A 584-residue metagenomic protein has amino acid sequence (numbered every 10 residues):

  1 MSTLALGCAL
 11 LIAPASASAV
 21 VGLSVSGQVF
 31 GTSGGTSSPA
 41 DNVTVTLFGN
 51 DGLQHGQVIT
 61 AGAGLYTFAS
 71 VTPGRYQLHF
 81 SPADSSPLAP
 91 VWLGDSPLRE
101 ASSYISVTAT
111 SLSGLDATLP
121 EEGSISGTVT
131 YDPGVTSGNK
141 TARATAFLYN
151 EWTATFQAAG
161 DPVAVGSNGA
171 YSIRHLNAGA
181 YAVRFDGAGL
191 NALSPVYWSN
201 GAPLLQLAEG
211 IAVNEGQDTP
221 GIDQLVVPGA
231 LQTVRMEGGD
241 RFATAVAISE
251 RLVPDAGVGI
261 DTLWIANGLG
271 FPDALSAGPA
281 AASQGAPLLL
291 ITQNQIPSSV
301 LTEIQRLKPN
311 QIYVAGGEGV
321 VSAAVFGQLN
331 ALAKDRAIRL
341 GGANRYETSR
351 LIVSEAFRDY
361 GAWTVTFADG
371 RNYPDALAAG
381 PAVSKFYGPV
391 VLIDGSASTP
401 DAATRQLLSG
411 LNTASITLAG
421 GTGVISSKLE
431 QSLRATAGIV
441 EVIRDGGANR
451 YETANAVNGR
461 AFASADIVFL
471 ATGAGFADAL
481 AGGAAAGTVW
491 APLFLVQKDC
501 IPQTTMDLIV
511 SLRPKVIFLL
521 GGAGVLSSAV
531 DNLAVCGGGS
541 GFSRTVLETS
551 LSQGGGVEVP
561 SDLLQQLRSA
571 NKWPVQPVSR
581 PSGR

Functional and structural regions predicted by a protein language model:
M1-A19: Secretory targeting and sorting signals
A19, L98-E122, L204-G229: Extracellular beta-sheet/turn segments enriched in Thr/Pro/Gly and aliphatic residues
G22, Q28-D41, T128-R143: Structural motif
L23-G31, V45, A117, G123-Y131 (+2 more regions): A short, amphipathic beta-strand motif
G49-L65, W152-A170: Short, acidic Ser/Thr/Gly-rich low-complexity loop/linker segments typical of extracellular and cell-surface proteins
F68-S70, I173-H175: Short, flexible loop/turn segments at beta-strand junctions in immunoglobulin-like and fibronectin type III
G74-A89, G179-N191: A short, solvent-exposed beta-strand micro-motif common in secreted/extracellular proteins
P228-R584: Extracellular glycan-binding segments that recognize GlcNAc-based cell-wall polysaccharides
